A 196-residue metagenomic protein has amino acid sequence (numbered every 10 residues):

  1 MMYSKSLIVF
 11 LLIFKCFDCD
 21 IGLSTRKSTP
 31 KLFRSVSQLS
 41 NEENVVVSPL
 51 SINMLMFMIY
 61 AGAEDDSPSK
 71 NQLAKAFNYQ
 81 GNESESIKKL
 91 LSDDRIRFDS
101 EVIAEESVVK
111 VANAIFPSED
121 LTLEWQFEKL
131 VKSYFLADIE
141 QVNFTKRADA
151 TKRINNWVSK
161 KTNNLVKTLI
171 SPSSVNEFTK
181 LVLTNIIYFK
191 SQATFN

Functional and structural regions predicted by a protein language model:
Y3-C19: Cleavable N-terminal signal peptides of Sec/SRP-targeted secreted and luminal proteins
C19-R26: Mature extracellular/luminal domains of secreted and GPI-anchored eukaryotic proteins, especially small
P30-F33: Extracellular/luminal recognition modules and glycoprotein regions
S35-V46, I52-A112: Post-signal peptide N-terminal segment of secreted/secretory-pathway proteins
E43-P49, S171-N176: A glycine-rich, coil/turn loop motif that links secondary-structure elements
V47, G62-P68, E124-Y134: Short, compositionally biased low-complexity segments
G81-N196: Non-catalytic, conformational "gating/processing" segments within enzyme and secreted inhibitor domains
